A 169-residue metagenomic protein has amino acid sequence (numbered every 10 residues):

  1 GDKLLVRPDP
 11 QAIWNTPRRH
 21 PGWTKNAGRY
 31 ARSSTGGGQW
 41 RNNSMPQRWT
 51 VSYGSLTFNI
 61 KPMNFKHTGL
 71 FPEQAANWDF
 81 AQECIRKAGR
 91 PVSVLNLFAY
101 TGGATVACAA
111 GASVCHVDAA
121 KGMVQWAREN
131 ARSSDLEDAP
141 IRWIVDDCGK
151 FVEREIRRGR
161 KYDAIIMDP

Functional and structural regions predicted by a protein language model:
D2, V92, D163: Conserved acidic residues
L5-P72, D79: Non-catalytic substrate-recognition/targeting regions of SAM-dependent transferases
P72-R90: Conserved alpha-helix/loop element of class I SAM-dependent methyltransferases that forms part of the SAM/SAH-binding
G89-Y100: Conserved class I S-adenosyl-L-methionine
V94, I165-D168: Receiver (REC) domain switch-region micro-motif
T101-A112: Conserved SAM-binding loop of SAM-dependent methyltransferases across substrates and taxa, primarily the Class I
S113-D118: Conserved SAM-binding motif I beta-strand of class I
G122-I166: S-adenosyl-L-methionine
